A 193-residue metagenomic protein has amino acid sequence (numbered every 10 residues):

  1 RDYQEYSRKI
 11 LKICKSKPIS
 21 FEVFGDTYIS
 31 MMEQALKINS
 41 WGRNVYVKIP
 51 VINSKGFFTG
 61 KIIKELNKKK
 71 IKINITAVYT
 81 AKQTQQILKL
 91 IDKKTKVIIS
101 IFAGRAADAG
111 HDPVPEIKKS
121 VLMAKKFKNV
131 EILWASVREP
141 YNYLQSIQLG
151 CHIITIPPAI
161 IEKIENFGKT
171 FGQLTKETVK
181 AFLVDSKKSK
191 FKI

Functional and structural regions predicted by a protein language model:
R1-E65, K69, A103-A106: Active-site beta->alpha loop and helix N-cap motifs at the rims of alpha/beta catalytic domains
S7-K9, A35, L66, N142 (+2 more regions): Short, flexible coil/linker segments at or flanking structured domains
K9, S40, K187, F191-I193: Mobile acidic interaction elements
I71-E162, G168-S189: Catalytic alpha/beta core domains of metabolic enzymes, predominantly
